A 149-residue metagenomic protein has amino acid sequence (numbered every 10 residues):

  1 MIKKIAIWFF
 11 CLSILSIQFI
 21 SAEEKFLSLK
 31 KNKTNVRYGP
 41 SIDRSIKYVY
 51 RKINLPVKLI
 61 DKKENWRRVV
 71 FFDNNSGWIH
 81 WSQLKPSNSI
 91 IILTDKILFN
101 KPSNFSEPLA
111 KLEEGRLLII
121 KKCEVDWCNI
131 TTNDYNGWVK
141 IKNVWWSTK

Functional and structural regions predicted by a protein language model:
M1-I5: Positively charged n-region of N-terminal signal peptides that target proteins for export
A6-I7, S21: Intrinsically disordered, low-complexity segments enriched in glycine/proline and serine/threonine
I7-S16: Bacterial N-terminal signal peptides
I20-Y38, Y48-I53, I60-K101, F105-D134 (+1 more regions): SH3-family beta-barrel domains
